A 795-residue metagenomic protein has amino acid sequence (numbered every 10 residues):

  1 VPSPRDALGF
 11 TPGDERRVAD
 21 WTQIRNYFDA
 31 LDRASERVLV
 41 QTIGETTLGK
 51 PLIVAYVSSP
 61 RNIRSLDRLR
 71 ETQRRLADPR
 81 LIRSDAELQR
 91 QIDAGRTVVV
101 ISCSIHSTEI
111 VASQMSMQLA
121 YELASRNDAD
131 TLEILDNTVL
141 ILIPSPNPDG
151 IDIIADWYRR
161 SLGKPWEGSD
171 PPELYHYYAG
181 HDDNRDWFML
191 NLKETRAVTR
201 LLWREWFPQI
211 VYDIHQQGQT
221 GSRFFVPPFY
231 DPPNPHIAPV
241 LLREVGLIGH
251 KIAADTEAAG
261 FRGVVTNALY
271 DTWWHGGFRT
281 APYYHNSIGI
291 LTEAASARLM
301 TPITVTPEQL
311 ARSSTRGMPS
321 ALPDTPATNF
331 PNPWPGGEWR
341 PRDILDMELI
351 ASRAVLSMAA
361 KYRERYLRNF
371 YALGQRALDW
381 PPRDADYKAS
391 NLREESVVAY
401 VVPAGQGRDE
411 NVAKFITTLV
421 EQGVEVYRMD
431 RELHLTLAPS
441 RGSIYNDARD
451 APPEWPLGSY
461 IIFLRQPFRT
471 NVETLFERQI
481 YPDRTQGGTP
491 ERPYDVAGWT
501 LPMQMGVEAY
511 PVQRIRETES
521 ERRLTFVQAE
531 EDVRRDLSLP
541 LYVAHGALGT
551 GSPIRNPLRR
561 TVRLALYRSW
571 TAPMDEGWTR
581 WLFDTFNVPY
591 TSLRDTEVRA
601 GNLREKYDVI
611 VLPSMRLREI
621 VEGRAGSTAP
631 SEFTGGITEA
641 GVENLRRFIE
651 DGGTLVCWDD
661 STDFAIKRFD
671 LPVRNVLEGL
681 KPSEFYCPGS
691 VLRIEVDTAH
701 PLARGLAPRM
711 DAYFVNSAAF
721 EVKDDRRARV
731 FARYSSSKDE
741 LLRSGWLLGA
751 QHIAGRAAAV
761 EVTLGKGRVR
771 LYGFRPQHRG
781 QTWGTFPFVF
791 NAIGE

Functional and structural regions predicted by a protein language model:
V1-V139, A179, R185-D186, N191-K193 (+6 more regions): Intrinsic-disorder/low-complexity accessory segments
S145-N147, Y158, D213-G221, S661-T662: Short, solvent-exposed turn/loop segments enriched in Gly/Ser/Thr/Pro and often Arg
P148-I153: Secretory-pathway/luminal and periplasmic proteins that interact with or process carbohydrate-rich
I154-W166: Aromatic- and acidic-residue-enriched segments that line the glycan-binding/catalytic groove of carbohydrate-active
S169-Y175, V730-A732: Scaffold signal of the M16-like zinc-metallopeptidase fold and its non-catalytic homologs
